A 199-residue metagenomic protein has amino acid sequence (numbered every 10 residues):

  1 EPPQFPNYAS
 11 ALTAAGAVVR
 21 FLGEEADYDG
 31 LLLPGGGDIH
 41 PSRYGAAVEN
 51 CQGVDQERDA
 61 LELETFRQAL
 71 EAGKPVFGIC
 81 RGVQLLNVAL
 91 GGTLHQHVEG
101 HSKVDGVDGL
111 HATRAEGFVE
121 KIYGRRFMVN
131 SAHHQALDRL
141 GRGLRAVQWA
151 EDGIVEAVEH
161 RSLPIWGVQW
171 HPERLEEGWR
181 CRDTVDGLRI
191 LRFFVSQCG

Functional and structural regions predicted by a protein language model:
E1-I79, V88-H95, E99-Y123, M128 (+5 more regions): N-terminal beta1-alpha1 cap of cysteine-dependent amidohydrolase-like domains
V83-L85: Hydrophobic, aromatic-enriched interface-forming segments
W166-W170: Active-site-proximal beta-strand elements of phosphoester/diester hydrolases
